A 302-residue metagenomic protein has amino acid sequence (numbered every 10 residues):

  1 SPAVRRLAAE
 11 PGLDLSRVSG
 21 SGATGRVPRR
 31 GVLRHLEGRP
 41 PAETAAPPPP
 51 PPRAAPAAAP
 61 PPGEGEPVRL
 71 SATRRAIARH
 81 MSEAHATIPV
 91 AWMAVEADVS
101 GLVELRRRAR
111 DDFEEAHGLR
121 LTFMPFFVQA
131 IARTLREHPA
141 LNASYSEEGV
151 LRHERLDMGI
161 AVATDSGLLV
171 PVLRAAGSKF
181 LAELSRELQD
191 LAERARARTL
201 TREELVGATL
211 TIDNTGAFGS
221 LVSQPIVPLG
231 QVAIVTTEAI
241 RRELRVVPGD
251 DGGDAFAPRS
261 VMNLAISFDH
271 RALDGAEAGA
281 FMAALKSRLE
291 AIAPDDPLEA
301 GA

Functional and structural regions predicted by a protein language model:
A3, L7, P11-D14, R26 (+2 more regions): C-terminal catalytic/motor cores of large multi-domain enzyme assemblies
R17: A polyanion-binding, active-site-adjacent surface
G20-S21: Catalytic-site-adjacent helices and loops of nucleotide signaling machinery
